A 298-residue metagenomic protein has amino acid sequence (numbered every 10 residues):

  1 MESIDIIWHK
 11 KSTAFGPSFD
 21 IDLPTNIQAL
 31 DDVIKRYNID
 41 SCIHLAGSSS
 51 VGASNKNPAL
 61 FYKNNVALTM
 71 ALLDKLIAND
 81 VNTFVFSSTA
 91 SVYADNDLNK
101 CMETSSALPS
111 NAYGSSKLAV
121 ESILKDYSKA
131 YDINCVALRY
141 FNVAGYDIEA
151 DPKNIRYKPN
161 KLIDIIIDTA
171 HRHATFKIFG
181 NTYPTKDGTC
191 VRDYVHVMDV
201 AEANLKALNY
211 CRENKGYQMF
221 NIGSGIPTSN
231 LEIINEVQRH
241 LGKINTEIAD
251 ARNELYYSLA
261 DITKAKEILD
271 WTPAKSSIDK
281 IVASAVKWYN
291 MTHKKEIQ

Functional and structural regions predicted by a protein language model:
M1-S41, K158: N-terminal Rossmann/SDR dinucleotide-binding element
I27-N64, L98: NAD(P)H-binding glycine-rich loop region in Rossmannoid oxidoreductase-like domains and their noncatalytic homologs
S41, L60-L68, A107, S115-S116: Glycine-rich NAD(P)-binding loop of the Rossmann-fold in SDR/ketoreductase-type enzymes
H44, M70-A112, A130, V136: Conserved Rossmann-fold NAD(P)-dependent oxidoreductase catalytic core, especially the SDR/UDP-sugar
S48-G52, A90-N99, A107, F141-A144 (+1 more regions): Active-site segment of SDR-like NAD(P)-dependent oxidoreductases
Y62, S110-L118, P152-D164, D193-Y194 (+1 more regions): Short-chain dehydrogenase/reductase
D95, L108-Y146, D164-R172: Active-site Tyr-X1-5-Lys
A170-Q298: C-terminal substrate-binding subdomain of Rossmann-fold SDR/epimerase-dehydratase oxidoreductases
